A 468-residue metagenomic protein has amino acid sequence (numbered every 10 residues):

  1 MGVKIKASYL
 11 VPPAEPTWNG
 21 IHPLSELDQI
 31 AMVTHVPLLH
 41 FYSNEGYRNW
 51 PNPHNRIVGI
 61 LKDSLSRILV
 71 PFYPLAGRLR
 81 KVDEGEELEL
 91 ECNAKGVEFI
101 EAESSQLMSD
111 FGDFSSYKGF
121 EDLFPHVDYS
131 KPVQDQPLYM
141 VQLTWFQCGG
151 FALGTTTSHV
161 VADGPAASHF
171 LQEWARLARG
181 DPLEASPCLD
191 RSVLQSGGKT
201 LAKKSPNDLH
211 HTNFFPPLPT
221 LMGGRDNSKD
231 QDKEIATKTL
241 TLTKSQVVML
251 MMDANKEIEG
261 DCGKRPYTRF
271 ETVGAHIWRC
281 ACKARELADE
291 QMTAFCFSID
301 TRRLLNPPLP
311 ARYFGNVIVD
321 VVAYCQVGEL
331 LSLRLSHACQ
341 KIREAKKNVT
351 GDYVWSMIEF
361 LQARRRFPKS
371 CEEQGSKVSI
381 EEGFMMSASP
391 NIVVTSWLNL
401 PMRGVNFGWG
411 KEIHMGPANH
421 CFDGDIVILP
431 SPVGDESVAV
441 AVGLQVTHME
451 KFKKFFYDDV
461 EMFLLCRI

Functional and structural regions predicted by a protein language model:
G2, L38, E436-V438: Terminal and linker regions of secretory-pathway proteins
K4, S8, P12-N19, M32-V33 (+1 more regions): Soluble acyl-CoA-dependent acyltransferase catalytic core bearing the H(X)4D motif
P23-L27: Detector for long, low-complexity, acidic/polar, Ser/Pro/Gly/Thr-rich intrinsically disordered N-terminal regulatory
Q29, L138-T144, D423-S431: Short, surface-exposed beta-strand/loop micro-motifs that present aromatic residues
S376, E382-I468: Low-complexity, glycine/alanine/valine/leucine- and proline-rich hydrophobic stretches
